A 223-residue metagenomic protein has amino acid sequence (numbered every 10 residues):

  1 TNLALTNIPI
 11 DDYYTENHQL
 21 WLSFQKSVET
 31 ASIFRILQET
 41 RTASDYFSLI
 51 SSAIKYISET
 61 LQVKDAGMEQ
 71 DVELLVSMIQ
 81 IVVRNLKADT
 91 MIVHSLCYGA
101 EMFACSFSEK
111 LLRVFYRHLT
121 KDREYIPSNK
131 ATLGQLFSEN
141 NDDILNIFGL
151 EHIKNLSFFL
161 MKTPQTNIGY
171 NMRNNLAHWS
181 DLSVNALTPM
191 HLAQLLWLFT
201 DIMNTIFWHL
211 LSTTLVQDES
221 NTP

Functional and structural regions predicted by a protein language model:
T1-C97, S220: Charged alpha-helical initiation segments
T1-Q19, L145-T163, N167: Preference for the N-terminal adenyl/adenosyl cofactor-binding alpha/beta module
L74, C105-S106, K121-K130, M190-M203: Amphipathic alpha-helical scaffolding segments
L75, P127-L133, Q217-T222: Extended non-catalytic scaffold regions that mediate assembly and binding in large macromolecular machines
V83-Y98, D122-R123, L150-E151, T163-I168: Intrinsically disordered, low-complexity coil segments
A100-Y116: Hydrophobic alpha-helical packing segments in soluble, helical-rich domains
L112-T163: Flexible secondary-structure boundary motifs
L156-T222: Charge-enriched, short contiguous segments at helix-coil
